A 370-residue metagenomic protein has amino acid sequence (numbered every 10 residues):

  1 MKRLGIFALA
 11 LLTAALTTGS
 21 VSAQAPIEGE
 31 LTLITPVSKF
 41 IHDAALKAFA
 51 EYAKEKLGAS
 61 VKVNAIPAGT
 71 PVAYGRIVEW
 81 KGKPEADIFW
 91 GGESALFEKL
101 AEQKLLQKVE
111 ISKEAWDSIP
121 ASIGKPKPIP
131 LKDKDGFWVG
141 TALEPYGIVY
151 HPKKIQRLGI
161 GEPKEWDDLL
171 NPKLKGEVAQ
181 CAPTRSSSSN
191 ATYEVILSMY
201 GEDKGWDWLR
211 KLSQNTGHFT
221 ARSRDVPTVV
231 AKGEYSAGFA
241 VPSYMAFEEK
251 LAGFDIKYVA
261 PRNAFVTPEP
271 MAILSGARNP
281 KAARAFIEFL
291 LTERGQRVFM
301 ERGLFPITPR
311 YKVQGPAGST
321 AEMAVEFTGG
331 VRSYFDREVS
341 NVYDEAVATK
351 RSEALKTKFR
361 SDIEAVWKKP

Functional and structural regions predicted by a protein language model:
Q24-K99, P227: Early extracytoplasmic/lumenal segment of secretory-pathway proteins
I34-V37, K132-L143, Y150-P152, L158-G159 (+3 more regions): Short beta-strand->loop
I66-G75, A95, D167, S213-T228 (+1 more regions): Short helix-initiation/N-cap motifs at beta->coil->alpha
P84-F89, Q107-V149, D167: A structural signal for short loop-to-beta-strand junctions that line the ligand-binding cleft of periplasmic/secreted
L100-K108, D133-K134, E248-A260: Ligand-binding "clamshell"
E194-A260: Ligand-binding pocket segment of bilobal, Venus flytrap-like solute-binding proteins
L274-S340: Mature extracytoplasmic/periplasmic domains
R332-P370: Conserved C-terminal helix/tail region of periplasmic/extracytoplasmic solute-binding proteins
